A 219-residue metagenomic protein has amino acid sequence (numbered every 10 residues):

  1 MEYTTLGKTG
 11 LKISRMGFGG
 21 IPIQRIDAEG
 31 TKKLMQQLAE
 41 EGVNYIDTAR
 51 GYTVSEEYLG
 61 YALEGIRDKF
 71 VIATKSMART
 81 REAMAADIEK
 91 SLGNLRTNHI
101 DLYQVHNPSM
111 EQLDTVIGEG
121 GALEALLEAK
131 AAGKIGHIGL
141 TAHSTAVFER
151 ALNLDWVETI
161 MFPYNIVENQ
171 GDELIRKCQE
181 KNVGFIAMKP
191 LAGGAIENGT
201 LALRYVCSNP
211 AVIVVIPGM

Functional and structural regions predicted by a protein language model:
M1-F70: N-terminal binding-site loop/beta-alpha segment at the start of enzyme catalytic domains that lines or forms
T4, A39-V43, D172-M219: Structured C-terminal cap/extension of enzyme domains
L6, F18, I46, L59 (+8 more regions): Conserved, mostly hydrophobic/aromatic
G17-G19, A49, A73-S76, Y103-H106 (+4 more regions): A cross-family glycoside hydrolase active-site/sugar-binding cleft signature
I26-E29, Q36, E40, R79-E173 (+2 more regions): Glycine/proline-rich, positively charged, aromatic-decorated active-site loop/lid region on the catalytic face
E57-Y61, E89, E149, L203-R204: Active-site phosphate/pyrophosphate- and oxyanion-stabilizing loops and adjacent acidic/basic residues in soluble
Y61-E64, N153, S208: Short, well-ordered alpha-helices that flank and scaffold nucleotide-derived cofactor binding pockets
